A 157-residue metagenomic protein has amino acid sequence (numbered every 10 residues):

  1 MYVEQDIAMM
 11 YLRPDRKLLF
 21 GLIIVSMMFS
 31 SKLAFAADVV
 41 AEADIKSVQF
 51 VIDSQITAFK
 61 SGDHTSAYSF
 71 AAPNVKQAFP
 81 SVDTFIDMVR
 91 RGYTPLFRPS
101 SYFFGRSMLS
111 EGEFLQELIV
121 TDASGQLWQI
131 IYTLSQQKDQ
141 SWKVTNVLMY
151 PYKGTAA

Functional and structural regions predicted by a protein language model:
E4-G21: Bacterial N-terminal signal peptides that target proteins for export
G21-S30: Bacterial N-terminal signal peptides
K32-A36: Sec/Tat signal peptide C-region and signal peptidase I cleavage site
D38-V40, K46-F50, S54, H64-E113: Short solvent-exposed beta->alpha transition segments
S107-A157: Exposed beta-sheet edge and beta->alpha loop/turn motif
